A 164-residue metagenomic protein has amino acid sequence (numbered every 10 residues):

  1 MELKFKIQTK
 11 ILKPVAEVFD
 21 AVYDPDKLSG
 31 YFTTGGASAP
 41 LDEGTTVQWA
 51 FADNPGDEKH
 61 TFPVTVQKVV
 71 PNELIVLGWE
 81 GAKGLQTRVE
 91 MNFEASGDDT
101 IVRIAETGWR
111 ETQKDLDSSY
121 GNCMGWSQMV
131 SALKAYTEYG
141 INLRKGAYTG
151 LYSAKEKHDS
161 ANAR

Functional and structural regions predicted by a protein language model:
M1-S38, N162-R164: Hydrophobic ligand-binding cavity/cleft-lining segments
E2-Q8, T46, T61, L74 (+2 more regions): Intrinsic-disorder/low-complexity, polar/charged segments enriched in Ser/Thr/Lys/Arg/Asp/Glu/Gln
I7-T9, G35, F62-K68, R88-A95: Hydrophobic/aromatic beta-strand elements that line small-molecule binding cavities or substrate pockets in beta-rich
L12-A16, P40, Q67-N72, N92-I101: A short, structured loop/turn motif at beta-sheet edges
V18-F19, L28, V47-W49, V66 (+4 more regions): Hydrophobic pocket/interface hotspot
A39-G78, A161-R164: Glycine-rich portal/gate segments that line the openings of hydrophobic small-molecule binding cavities
G81-Q128, G146: Beta-strand/loop substructures that line and gate deep hydrophobic ligand-binding cavities in soluble
A135-R164: Short, highly charged C-terminal tails/helix-capping segments
